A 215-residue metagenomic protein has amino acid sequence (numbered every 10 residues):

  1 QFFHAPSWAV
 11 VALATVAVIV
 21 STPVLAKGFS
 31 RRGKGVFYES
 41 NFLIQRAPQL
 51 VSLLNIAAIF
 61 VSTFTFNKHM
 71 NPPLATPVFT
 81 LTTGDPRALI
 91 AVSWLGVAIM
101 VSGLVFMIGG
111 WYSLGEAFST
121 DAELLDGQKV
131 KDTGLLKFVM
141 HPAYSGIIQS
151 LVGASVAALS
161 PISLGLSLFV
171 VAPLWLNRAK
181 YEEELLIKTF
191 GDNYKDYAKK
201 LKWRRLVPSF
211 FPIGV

Functional and structural regions predicted by a protein language model:
Q1-D132, L151-V215: Membrane-anchoring alpha-helices and their flanking helix-loop junctions
W94-L95, D132-I148: Membrane-interface loop-to-helix entry segments
